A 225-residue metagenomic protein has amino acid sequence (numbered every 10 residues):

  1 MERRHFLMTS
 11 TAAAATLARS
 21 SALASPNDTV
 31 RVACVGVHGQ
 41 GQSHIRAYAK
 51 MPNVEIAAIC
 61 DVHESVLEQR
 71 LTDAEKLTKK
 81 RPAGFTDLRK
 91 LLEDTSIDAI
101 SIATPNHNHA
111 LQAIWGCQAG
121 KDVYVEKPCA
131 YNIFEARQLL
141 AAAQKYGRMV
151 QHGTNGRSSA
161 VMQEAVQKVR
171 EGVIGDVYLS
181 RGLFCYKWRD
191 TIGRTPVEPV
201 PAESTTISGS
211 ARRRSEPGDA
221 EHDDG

Functional and structural regions predicted by a protein language model:
M1-D122, R137-M149: N-terminal glycine-/serine-/threonine-rich beta1-alpha1-beta2 phosphate-ribose binding loop of Rossmann-like
G36-Q40, H44, Y146-Q151, G156-G225: Predominantly a Rossmann-like dinucleotide-binding segment in NAD(P)-dependent oxidoreductases
C60-V62, T86-D87, Q112, C129 (+3 more regions): Short, surface-exposed, polar/charged, turn-prone segments marking secondary-structure boundaries
T104, K127, T154: A cross-domain feature marking catalytic cores of carbohydrate-active enzymes and several ubiquitous metabolic/repair
G120-N132: ADP-ribose/adenylate-binding Rossmann-like module
N132-F134, A160: Conserved PLP phosphate-binding loop immediately N-terminal to the Schiff-base lysine helix in PLP-dependent enzymes
